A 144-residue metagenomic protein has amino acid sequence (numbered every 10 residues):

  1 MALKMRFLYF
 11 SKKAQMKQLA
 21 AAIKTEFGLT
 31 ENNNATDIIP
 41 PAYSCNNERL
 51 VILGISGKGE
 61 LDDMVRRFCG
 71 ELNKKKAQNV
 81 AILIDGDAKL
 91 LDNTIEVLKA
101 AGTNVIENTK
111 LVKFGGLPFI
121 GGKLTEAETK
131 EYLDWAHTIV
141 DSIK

Functional and structural regions predicted by a protein language model:
A2-E26: N-terminal beta1-alpha1 ligand-phosphate binding loop
L3-R6, E26-N34, C45-K144: FMN-binding flavodoxin-like domain, especially the glycine-rich phosphate-binding loop
I39-Y43: Short acidic active-site motifs
